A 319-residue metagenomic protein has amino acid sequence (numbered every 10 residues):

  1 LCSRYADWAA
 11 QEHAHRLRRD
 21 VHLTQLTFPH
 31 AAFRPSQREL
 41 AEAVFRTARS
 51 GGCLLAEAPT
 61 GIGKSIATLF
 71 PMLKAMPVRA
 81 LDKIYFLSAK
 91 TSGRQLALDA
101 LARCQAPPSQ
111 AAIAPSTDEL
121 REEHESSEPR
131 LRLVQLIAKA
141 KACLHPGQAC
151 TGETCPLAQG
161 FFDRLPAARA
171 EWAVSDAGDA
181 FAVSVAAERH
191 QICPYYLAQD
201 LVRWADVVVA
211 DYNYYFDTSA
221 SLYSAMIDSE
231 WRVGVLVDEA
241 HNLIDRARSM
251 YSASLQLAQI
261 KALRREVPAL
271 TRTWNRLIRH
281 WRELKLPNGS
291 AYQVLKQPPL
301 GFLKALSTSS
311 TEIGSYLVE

Functional and structural regions predicted by a protein language model:
L1-Q11, A75, L81: Accessory nucleic-acid engagement/destabilization modules that flank
W8-P29, E39-E42, T47-T60, S109-E119 (+4 more regions): Conserved coupling segment at the C-terminus of the helicase ATP-binding
F45-R46, S65-R79, D99-C104: Walker A/P-loop NTP-binding motif
P71, L96-C104, L243-R246, R276: Alpha-helical scaffold elements adjacent to nucleotide-binding pockets in ATP/GTP-utilizing enzyme cores
K83-R103, V134-P146: Conserved Walker A/P-loop ATP-binding site and its immediately adjacent core in helicase/helicase-like ATPase domains
D206-N213: Extended, Lys/Arg-enriched charged tracts that mediate electrostatic binding to polyanionic substrates
N213-Y214, H241: Catalytic acidic motif of RecA-like/P-loop NTPases
